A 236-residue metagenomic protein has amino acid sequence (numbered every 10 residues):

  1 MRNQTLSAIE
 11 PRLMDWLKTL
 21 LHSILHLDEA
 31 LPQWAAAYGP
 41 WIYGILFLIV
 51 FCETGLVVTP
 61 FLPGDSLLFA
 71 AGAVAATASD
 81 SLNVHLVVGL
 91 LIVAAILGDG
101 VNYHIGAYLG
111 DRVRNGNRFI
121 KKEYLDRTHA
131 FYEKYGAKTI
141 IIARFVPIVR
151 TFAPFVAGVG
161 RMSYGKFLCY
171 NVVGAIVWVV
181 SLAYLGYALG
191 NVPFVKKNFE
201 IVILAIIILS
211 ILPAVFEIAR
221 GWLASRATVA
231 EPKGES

Functional and structural regions predicted by a protein language model:
I9-F47, A73-K166, N191-I206, P213-S236: Membrane-interfacial helix-loop-helix
A35-A36, L56-P60, I140, L168-V173: Short, amphipathic, aromatic/basic-enriched membrane-interface segments that mark the entry/exit of transmembrane
F47-F69, S210: Transmembrane alpha-helix interface/packing and boundary motifs in multi-pass membrane proteins, characterized by
A94, V177-W178: MFS transmembrane alpha-helix packing/gate-lining sites
V179-N191: Transmembrane alpha-helical segments of integral membrane proteins
